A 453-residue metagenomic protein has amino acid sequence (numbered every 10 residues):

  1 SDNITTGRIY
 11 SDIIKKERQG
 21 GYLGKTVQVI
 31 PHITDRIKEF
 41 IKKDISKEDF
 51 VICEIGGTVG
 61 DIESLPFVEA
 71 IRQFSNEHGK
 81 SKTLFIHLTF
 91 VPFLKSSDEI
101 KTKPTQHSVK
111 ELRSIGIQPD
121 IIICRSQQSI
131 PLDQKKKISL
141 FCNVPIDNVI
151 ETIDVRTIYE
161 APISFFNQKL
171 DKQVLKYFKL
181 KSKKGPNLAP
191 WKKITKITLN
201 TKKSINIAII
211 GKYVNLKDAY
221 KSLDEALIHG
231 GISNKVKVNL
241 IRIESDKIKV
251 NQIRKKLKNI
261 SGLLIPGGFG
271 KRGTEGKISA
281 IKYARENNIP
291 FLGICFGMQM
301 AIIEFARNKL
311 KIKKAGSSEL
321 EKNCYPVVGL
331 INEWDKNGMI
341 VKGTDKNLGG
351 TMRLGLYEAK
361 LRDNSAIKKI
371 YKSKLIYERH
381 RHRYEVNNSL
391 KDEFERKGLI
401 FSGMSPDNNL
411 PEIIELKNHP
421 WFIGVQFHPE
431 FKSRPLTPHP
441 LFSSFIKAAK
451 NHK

Functional and structural regions predicted by a protein language model:
S1-V236, S245-G262, F269-G270, K277-Y283 (+2 more regions): Flexible phosphate-sensing "switch/lid" loops adjacent to ATP/NTP-binding sites across phosphate-transfer
L23-T34, Y213, G267-T274, M352-E358 (+2 more regions): Short acidic-aromatic active-site loops that bind/stabilize oxyanions
Q118, P145, K203, N259 (+5 more regions): A generic structural signal for well-ordered coil/turn residues at beta-strand boundaries that shape enzyme active-site
S126, I153, I209-K212, R242-E244 (+8 more regions): Active-site proximal loops enriched in glycine and acidic residues that flank catalytic Cys/His/Asp and coordinate
C142, V174-G185, K309-K313, F445-K453: Short, hydrophobic alpha-helical segments
V149, V238-L240, F401: Generic structural signal for residues in well-ordered beta-strands
K256-Y357, N364-A366, P429, P435 (+1 more regions): Cysteine-nucleophile active-site neighborhood
N347-G350, L354-K453: C-terminal and late-domain segments of enzyme folds
